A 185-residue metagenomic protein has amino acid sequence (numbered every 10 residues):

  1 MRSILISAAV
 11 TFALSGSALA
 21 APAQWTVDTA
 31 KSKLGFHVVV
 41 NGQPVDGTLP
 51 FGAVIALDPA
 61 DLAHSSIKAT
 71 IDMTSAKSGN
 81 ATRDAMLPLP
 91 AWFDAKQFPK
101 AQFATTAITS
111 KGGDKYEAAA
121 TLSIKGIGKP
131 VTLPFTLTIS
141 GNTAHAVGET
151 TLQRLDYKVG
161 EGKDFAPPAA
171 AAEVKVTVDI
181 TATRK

Functional and structural regions predicted by a protein language model:
M1-L5: Positively charged n-region of N-terminal signal peptides that target proteins for export
S7-S17: Bacterial N-terminal signal peptides
A20-K185: Low-complexity, acidic/polar, glycine-enriched regions of mature
